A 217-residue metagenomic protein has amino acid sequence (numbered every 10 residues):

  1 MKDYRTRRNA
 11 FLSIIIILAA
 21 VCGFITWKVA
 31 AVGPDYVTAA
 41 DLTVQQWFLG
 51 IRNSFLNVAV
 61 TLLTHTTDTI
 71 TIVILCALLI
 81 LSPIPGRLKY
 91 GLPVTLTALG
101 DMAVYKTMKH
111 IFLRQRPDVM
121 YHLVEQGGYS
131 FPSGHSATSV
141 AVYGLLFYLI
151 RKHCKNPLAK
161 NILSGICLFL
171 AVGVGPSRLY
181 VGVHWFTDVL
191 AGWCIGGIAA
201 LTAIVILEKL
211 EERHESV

Functional and structural regions predicted by a protein language model:
M1-I70, H110-L123: N-terminal transmembrane-helix/juxtamembrane module of multi-pass inner/ER membrane proteins
D3-R5, H122-V217: Membrane-embedded catalytic cores of phosphoryl/pyrophosphoryl-handling enzymes
A10-I15, K89-T97, A159-I166: Alpha-helical transmembrane segments of integral membrane proteins
C22-I25, G100-K106, F169-R178: Aromatic-anchored segments of alpha-helical transmembrane domains
W27-A30, T61, Y105-K109, L113 (+3 more regions): Membrane-water interface at transmembrane helix exits
G33-P34, R87-L88, H110-D118, V183 (+1 more regions): Transmembrane helix-loop junctions in multipass membrane proteins, especially transporters and channels
A39, L75, I84-P157: Membrane-interface loops
F55, V73-I80, F147, A171-G175: Hydrophobic, membrane-inserted alpha-helices
